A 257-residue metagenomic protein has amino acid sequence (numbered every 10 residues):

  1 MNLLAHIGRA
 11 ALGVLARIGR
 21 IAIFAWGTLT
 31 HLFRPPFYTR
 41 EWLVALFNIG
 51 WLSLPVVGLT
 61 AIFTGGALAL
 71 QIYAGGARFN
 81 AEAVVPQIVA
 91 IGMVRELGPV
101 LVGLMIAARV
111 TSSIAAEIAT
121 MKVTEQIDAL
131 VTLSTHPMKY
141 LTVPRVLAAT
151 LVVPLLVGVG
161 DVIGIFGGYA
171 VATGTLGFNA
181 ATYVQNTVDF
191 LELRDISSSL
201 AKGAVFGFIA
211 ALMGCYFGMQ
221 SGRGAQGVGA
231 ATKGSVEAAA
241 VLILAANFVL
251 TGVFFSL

Functional and structural regions predicted by a protein language model:
M1-R40, F217-G222: Short, membrane-interfacial amphipathic segments enriched in basic
A45-L101: Active-site cofactor/substrate anionic-group-binding motifs, chiefly glycine- and Lys/Arg-rich phosphate-binding loops
G50, L54, G58, L97 (+5 more regions): Selective transmembrane-helix segments that form parts of the transport pathway or gating/packing helices in multipass
I62, G66, L104, A108-R109 (+5 more regions): Hydrophobic positions within alpha-helical transmembrane segments of bacterial inner-membrane proteins
Q71-V94, V159-A204, F208, L212-G234 (+1 more regions): Membrane-interfacial helix-loop-helix connectors in multipass membrane proteins
V85-D128, M213: Hydrophobic alpha-helical transmembrane segments of multi-pass membrane transport proteins
I118-V143, A225-V228: Short cytoplasmic-facing helical segments at TM-TM junctions of multi-pass membrane proteins
V143-V146, A239-S256: Hydrophobic alpha-helical transmembrane segments of integral membrane proteins
